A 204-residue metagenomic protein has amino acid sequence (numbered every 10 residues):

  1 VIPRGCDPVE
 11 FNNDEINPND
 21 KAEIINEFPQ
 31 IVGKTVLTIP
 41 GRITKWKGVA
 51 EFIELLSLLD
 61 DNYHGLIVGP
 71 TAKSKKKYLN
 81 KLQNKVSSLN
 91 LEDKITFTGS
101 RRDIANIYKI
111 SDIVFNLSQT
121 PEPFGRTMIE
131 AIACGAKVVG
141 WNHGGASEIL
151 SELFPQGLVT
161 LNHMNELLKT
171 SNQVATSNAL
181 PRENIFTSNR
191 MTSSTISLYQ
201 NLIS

Functional and structural regions predicted by a protein language model:
V1-N17: Donor nucleotide-sugar binding/catalytic pocket of nucleotide-sugar-dependent glycosyltransferases
C6, P40, H64-N80: Glycosyltransferase donor-sugar binding loop
N12-Q30, L82: A short helix/loop element that forms part of the nucleotide-sugar donor recognition site in Leloir-type
T35, I39-L58, N80: A conserved mid-protein helix/loop that constitutes part of the nucleotide-sugar donor-binding site
S74-L79, E92-R101, I107: Active-site donor-binding acidic/aromatic loop of nucleotide-activated sugar and phosphosugar transferases involved
K137-G140: Short hydrophobic beta-strand element within catalytic cores of glycosyltransferases and related nucleotide-activated
S147-N172, N189: Change "using UDP/GDP/dTDP sugars" to "using nucleotide sugars
A175-S204: A charged, aromatic-enriched C-terminal amphipathic alpha-helix characteristic of glycosyltransferases across folds
